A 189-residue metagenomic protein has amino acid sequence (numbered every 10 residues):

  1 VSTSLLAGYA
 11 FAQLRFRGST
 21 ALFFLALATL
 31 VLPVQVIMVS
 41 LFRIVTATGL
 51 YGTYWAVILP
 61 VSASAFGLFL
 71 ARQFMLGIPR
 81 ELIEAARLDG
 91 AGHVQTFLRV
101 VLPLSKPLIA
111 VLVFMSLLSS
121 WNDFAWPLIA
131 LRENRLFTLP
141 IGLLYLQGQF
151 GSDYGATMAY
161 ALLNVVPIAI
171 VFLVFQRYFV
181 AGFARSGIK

Functional and structural regions predicted by a protein language model:
V1-K189: A structural signal for multi-pass alpha-helical bundles of membrane permease subunits that mediate small-molecule
